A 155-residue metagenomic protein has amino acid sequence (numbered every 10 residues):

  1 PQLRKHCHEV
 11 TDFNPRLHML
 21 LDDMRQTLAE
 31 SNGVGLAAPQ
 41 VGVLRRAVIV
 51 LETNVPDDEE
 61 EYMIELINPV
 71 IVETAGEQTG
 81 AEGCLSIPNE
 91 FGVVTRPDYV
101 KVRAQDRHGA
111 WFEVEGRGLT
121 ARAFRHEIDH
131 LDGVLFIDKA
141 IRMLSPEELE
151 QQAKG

Functional and structural regions predicted by a protein language model:
P1-G155: Positively charged
